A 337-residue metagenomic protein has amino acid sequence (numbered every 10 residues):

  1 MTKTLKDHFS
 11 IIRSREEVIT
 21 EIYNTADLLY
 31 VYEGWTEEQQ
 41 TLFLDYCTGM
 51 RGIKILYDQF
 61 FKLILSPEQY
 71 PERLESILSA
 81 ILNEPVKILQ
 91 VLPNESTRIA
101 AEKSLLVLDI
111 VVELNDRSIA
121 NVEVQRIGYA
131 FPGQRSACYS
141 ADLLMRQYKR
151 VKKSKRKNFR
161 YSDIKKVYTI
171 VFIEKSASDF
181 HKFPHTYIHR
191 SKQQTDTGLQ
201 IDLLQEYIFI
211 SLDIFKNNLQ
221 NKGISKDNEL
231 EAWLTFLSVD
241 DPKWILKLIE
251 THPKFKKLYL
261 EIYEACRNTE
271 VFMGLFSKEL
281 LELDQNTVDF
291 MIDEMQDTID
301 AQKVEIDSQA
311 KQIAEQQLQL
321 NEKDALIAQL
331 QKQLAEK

Functional and structural regions predicted by a protein language model:
M1-E206: Accessory alpha/beta interaction modules
T2-R51, A120-Q125, T235-K337: Short, charged alpha-helical interaction segments and adjacent helix-coil junctions
Y57-L65, K155, K216-Q220, W244-L248 (+1 more regions): Short hinge/gating elements
D58, E72-E75, Q134, I164-V167 (+4 more regions): Non-catalytic, well-ordered alpha-helical scaffold segments
T97-S104, L219-N221, K257-L258: Short, solvent-exposed polar/charged micro-motifs at secondary-structure junctions
N158, I214-F215, I262, R267: Selected N-terminal structured segments and early membrane-anchoring regions
H181-F183, L219-I224, G274-L275: Short conserved micro-motifs at the rims of enzyme active sites and ligand-binding pockets
L203, Y207-K256, N268: An acidic, glycine-/histidine-flanked metal-binding catalytic module
